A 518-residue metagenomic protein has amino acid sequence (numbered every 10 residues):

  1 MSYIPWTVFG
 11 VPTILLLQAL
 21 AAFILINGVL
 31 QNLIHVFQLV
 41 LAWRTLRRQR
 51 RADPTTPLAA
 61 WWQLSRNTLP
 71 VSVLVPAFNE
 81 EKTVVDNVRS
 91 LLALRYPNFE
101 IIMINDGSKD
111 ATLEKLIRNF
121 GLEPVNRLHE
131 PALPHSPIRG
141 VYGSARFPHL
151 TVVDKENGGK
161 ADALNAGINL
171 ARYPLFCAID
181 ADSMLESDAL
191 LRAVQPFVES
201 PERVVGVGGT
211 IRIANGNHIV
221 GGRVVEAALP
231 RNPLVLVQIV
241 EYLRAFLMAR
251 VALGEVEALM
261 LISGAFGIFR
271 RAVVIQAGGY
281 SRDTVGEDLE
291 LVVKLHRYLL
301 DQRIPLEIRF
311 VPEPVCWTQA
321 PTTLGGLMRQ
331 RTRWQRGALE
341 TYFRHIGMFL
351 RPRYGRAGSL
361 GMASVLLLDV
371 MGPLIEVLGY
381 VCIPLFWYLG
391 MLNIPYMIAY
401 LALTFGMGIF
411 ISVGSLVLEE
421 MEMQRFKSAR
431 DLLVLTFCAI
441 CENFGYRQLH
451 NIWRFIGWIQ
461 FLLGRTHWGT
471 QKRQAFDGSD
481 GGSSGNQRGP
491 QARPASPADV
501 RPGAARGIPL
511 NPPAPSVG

Functional and structural regions predicted by a protein language model:
M1-S65, R250, S412-L418, H450 (+4 more regions): N-terminal membrane-anchoring/stem segments of glycan-assembly enzymes
Q38-N98, E114-K115: N-terminal signal-anchor transmembrane helix
L69-S72, E100, I275, E290: Cell-envelope/extracellular polymer assembly enzymes that use nucleotide-activated donors
N105-V125: A conserved acidic beta->alpha catalytic loop
V125-T151, E156-N165, N169, Y173 (+4 more regions): Long helical/loop segments within the catalytic core of UDP-sugar-dependent glycosyltransferases, especially the large
F176: Short aromatic/hydrophobic "clamp" motif used to bind/position activated sugar donors
V273-Q276, T284-R309: A short, conserved alpha-helix in the catalytic core of glycosyltransferases
G361-L462: Membrane-embedded multi-pass helical conduit in multi-pass membrane proteins, especially envelope-biosynthetic
